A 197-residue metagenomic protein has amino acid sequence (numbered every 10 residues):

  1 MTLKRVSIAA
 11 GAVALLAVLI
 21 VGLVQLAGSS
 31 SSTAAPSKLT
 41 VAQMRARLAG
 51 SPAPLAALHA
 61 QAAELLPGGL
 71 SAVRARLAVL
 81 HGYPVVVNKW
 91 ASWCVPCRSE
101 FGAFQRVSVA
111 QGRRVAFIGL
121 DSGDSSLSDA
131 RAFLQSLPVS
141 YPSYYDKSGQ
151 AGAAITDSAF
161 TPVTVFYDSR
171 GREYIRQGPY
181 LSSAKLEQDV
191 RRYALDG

Functional and structural regions predicted by a protein language model:
M1-P67, G197: N-terminal targeting signals for export/organelle localization
L58-E64, W93, G119-L120, Y174-R176 (+1 more regions): Second-shell loop/turn segments in exported
Q61-V85: A short beta-strand-turn-helix
S71, A75-A78, V95, S99-V109 (+4 more regions): Solvent-exposed, polar/charged alpha-helical surfaces in well-ordered, non-transmembrane soluble domains, broadly
V86-V87, F117, T164: Hydrophobic beta-strand anchors of alpha/beta hydrolase catalytic cores
N88-C94: Aromatic-flanked redox-active Cys/Sec active sites in thiol-based oxidoreductases, especially the WC-centered
R98-L137, K147-A154: Structural microenvironment flanking redox-active thiols in thiol-disulfide oxidoreductases
A132-S140, D146-G197: Thiol/disulfide oxidoreductase modules built on the thioredoxin-like
